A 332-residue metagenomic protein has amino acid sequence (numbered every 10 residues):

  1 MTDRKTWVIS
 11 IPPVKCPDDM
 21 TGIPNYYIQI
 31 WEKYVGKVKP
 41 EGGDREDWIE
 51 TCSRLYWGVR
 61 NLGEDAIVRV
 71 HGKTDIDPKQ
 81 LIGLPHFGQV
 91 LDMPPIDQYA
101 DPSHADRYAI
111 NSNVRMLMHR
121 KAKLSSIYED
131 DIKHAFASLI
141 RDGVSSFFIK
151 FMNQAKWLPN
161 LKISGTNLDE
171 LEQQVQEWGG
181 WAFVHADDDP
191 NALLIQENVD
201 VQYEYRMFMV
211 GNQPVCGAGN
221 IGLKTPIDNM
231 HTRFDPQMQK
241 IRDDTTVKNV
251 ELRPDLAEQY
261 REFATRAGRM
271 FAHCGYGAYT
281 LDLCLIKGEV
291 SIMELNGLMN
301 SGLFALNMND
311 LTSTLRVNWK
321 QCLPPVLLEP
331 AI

Functional and structural regions predicted by a protein language model:
T2, W7-I49, S53-K224, M230-T265: Active-site nucleotide/adenylate-binding loops and adjacent lid/helix of ATP-dependent enzymes
Q154, N212, R269, G288 (+1 more regions): Residue-level marker of positions within ordered structural domains that often coincide with functionally constrained
Q196, Y205-R206, G275-K287: A short glycine-rich, hydrophobically flanked beta-strand micro-motif that places a catalytic Asp/Glu for divalent metal
T265-R269, A278: A conserved acidic, glycine/proline-rich C-terminal tail/linker
H273-Y276, L285-I332: C-terminal active-site "lid" helix and adjoining low-complexity regulatory extension at the edge of ATP-using catalytic
